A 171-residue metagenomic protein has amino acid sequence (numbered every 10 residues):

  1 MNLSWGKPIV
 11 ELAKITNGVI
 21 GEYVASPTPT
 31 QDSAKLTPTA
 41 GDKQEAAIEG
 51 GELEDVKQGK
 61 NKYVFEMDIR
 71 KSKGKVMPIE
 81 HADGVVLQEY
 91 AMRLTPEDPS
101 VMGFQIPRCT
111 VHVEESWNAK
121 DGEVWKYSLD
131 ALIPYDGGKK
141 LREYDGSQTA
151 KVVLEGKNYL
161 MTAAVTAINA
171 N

Functional and structural regions predicted by a protein language model:
M1-K71, C109-D121: Solvent-exposed edge beta-strands and adjacent loop segments that serve as assembly or binding interfaces
K14, E22, S26, K35 (+5 more regions): Intrinsic disorder/low-complexity segments
G18-V19, G84, G156-K157: Intrinsic-disorder/low-complexity loop/linker signature
I48, P96-D98, P134: Acidic surface patches and DE-rich sequence motifs
V64-D68, A91-R93, K126-D130: Beta-strand secondary-structure signal
S72-G74, P134: Acidic glycine-/aspartate-rich tracts in secreted/extracellular proteins
M77-G103: Short, acidic/charged, Gly/Pro-enriched secondary-structure junctions
Q105-N171: Mixed-charge, glycine-accented linear interaction segment located at domain edges/termini
